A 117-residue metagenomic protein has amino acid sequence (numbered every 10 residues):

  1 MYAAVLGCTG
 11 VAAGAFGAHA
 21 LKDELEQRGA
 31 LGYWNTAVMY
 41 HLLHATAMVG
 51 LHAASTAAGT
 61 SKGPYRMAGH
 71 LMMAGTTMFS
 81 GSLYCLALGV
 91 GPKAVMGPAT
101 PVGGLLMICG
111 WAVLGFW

Functional and structural regions predicted by a protein language model:
M1-W117: Polytopic transmembrane helical bundles with strong interfacial aromatic enrichment
